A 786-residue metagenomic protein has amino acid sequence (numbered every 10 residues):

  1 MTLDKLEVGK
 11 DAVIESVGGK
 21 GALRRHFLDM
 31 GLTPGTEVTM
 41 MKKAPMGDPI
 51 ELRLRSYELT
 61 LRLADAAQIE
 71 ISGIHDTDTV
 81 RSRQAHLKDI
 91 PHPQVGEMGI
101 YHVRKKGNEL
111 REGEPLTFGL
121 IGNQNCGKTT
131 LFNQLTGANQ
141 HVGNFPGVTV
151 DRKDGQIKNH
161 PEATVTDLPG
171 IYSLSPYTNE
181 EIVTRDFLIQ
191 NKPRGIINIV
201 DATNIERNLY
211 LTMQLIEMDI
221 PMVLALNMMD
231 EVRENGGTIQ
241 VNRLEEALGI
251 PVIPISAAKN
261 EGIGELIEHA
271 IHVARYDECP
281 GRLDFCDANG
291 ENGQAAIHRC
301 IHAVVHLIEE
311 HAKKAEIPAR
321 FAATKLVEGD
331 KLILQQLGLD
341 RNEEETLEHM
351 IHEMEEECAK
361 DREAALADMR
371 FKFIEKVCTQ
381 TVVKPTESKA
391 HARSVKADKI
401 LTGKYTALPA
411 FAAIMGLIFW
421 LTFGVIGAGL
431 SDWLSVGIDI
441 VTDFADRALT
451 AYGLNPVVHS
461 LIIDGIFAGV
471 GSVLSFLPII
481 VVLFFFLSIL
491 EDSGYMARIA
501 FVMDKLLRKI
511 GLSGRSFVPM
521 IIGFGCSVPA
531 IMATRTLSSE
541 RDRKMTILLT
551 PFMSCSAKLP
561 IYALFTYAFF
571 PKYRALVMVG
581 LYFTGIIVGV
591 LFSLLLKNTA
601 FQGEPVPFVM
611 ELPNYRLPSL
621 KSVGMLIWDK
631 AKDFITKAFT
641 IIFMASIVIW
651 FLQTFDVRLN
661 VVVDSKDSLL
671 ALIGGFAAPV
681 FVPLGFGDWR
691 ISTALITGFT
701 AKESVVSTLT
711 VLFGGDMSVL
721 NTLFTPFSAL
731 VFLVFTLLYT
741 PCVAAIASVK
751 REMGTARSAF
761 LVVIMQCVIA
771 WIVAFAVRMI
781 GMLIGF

Functional and structural regions predicted by a protein language model:
H92-S173: Conserved G1/Walker A P-loop phosphate-binding module
H160, R185-V252, I561: Conserved C-terminal guanine-recognition region of P-loop GTPase G domains, centered on the G4
V232-F285: Canonical P-loop GTPase G-domain recognition
Y276, L283-N455, L659-V661, S665-L670: Extended helical scaffolds that flank P-loop GTPase cores
E357, A364-A365, K384, V425-I466 (+5 more regions): Extended, low-charge hydrophobic alpha-helical regions
A367, K396-F444, L449, P456 (+7 more regions): Hydrophobic alpha-helical transmembrane segments
I440-F444, A497-S527, Q602-L626, L670-L672: Juxtamembrane inter-helical linkers in multi-pass membrane proteins
I522, T534-D542, T550-N614, T722-F786: Juxtamembrane and boundary regions of transmembrane helices in multi-pass small-molecule transporters and channels
